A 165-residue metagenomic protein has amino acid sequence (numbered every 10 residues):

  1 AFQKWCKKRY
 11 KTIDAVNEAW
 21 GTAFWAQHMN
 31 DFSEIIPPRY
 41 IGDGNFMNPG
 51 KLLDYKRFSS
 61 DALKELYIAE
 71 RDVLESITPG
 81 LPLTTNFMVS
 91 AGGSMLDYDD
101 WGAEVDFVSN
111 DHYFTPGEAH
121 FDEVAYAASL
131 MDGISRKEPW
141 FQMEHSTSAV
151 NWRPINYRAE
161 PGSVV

Functional and structural regions predicted by a protein language model:
A1-F107, D111-V124: Polysaccharide-binding and catalytic clefts of secreted carbohydrate-active enzymes
I36-K56, H112, A127-G162: Active-site clefts of carbohydrate-active enzymes
Y67, P161-V164: Generic non-transmembrane alpha-helix signal with a bias for helix starts/N-cap capping motifs
R71-D72, A128-S129, V165: Active-site phosphate/pyrophosphate- and oxyanion-stabilizing loops and adjacent acidic/basic residues in soluble
